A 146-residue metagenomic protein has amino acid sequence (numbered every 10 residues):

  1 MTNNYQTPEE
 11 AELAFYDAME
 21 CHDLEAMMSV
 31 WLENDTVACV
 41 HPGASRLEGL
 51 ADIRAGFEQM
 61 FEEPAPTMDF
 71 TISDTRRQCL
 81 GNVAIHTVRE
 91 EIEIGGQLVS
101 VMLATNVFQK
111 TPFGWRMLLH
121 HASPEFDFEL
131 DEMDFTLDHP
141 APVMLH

Functional and structural regions predicted by a protein language model:
T2-A26, V37-H146: A beta-strand edge to alpha-helix "cap/lid" segment located at domain peripheries
L32: Helix-to-beta-strand junctions that scaffold the AdoMet/dcAdoMet cofactor pocket in Class I SAM-dependent enzymes
